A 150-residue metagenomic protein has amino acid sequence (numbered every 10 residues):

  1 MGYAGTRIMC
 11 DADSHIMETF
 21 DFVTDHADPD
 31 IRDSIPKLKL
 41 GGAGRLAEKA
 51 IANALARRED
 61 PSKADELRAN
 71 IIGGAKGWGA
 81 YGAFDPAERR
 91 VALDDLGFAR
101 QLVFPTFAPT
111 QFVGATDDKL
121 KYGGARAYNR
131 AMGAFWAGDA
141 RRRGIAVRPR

Functional and structural regions predicted by a protein language model:
M1-R150: Helix-coil boundary/capping segments in enzymes
